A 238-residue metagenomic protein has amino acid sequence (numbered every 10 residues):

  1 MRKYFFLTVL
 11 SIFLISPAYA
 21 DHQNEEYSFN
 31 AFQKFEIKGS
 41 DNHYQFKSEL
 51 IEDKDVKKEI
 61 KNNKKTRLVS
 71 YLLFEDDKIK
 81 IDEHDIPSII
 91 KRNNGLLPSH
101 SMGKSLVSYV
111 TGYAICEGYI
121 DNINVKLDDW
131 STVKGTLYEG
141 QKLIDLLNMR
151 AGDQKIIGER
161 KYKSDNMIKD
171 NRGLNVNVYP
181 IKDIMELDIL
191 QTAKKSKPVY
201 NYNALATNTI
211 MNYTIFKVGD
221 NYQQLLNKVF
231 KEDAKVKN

Functional and structural regions predicted by a protein language model:
M1-A20: Classical Sec-dependent N-terminal signal peptides that target proteins to the secretory pathway
A18-R92, C116-D121, N148, K182-L187: N-terminal leader/targeting segments and the immediately adjacent pre-domain N-terminus
E49, D53, K64-T66, G95-G103 (+5 more regions): Solvent-exposed, acidic/flexible segments
D77, P98-N122, L146, I210-T214: Active-site SXXK
D82-H84, G112, I157-K161: Short, solvent-exposed loop/turn and secondary-structure capping segments
I86-I90, N124-V133, Y162-D165: Short linear capping/connector segments at secondary-structure termini
N93-N94, E159-N238: Catalytic-site signature segments of enzymes, centered on catalytic residues
E117-Q154, L190-A193, L205, V218-N238: Active-site helix/loop module of the DD-peptidase/beta-lactamase fold, centered on the serine-lysine SxxK catalytic
